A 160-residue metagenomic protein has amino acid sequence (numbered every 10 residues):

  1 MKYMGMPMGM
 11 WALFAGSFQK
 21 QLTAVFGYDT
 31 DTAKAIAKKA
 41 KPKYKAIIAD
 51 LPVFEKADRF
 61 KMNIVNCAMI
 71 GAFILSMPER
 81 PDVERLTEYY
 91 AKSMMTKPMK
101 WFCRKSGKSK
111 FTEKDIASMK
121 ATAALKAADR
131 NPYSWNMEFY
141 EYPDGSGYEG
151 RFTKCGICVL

Functional and structural regions predicted by a protein language model:
M1-F73: N-terminal, charged low-complexity regulatory/assembly segments
V65-L160: Amphipathic interaction/junction segments at domain boundaries or subunit interfaces
